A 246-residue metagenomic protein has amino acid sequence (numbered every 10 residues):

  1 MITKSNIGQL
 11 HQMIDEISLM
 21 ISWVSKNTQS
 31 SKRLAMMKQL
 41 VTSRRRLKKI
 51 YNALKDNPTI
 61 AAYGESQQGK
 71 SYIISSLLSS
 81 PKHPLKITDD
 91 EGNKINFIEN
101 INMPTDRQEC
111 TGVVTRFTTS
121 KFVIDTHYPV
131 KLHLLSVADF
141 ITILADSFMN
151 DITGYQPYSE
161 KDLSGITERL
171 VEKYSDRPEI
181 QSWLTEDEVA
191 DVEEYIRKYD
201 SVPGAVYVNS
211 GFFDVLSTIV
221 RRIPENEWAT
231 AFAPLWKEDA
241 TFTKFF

Functional and structural regions predicted by a protein language model:
M1-S66, S80-F246: N-terminal low-complexity/disordered regulatory or targeting extensions
G69-K70: Conserved glycine(s) of the Walker
